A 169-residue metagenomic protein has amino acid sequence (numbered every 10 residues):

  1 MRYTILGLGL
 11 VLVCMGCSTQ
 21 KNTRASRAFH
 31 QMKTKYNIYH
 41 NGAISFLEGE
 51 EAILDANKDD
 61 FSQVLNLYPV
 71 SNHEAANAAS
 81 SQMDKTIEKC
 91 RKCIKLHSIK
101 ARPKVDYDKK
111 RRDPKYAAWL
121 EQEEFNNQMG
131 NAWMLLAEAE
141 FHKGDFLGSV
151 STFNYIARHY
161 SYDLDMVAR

Functional and structural regions predicted by a protein language model:
M1-I5: Positively charged n-region of N-terminal signal peptides that target proteins for export
G7-C14: Bacterial N-terminal signal peptides
C17-R169: Acidic, polar-rich low-complexity tracts and alpha-helical solenoid repeat scaffolds
